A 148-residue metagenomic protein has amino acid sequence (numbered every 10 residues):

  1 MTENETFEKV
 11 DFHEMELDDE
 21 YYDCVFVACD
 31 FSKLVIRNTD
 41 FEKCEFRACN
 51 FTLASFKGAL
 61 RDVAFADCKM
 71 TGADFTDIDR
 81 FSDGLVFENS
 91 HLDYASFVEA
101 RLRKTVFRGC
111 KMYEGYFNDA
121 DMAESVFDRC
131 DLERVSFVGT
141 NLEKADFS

Functional and structural regions predicted by a protein language model:
M1-S148: Tandem repeat scaffolds
